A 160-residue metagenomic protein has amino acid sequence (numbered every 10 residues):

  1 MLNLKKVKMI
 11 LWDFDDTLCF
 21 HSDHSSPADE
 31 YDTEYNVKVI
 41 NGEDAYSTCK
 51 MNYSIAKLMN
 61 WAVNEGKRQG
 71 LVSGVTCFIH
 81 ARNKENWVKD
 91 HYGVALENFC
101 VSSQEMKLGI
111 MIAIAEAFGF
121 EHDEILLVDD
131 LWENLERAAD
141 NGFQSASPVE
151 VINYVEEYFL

Functional and structural regions predicted by a protein language model:
M1-K50, Y154: Active-site neighborhood of HAD-like aspartate-dependent phosphohydrolases
L18-S22, F78-R82, K107, E133-R137 (+1 more regions): Short catalytic/ligand-binding loop motif for oxyanion handling, primarily in non-cytosolic enzymes, centered on
S26-D29, M111, L131-R137, S147-Y158: Short glycine/proline-centered loop/turn elements that form peptide/ligand docking sites
D29-L71, F78-R82, L108-G109: Short, acidic loop-to-helix structural element flanking the phosphoryl-transfer center in phosphate-processing enzymes
L71-S73, L127: Structural beta-sheet core signal
G74-C77, E85, H91-I110: A short, structured active-site edge motif that brings together acidic residues
V94-A95, D140-F143: Short, structured coil segments at secondary-structure junctions
K107-E133: Conserved Lys-Pro-Asp/Glu-containing loop-to-beta segment of HAD-superfamily phosphomonoesterases, centered on
